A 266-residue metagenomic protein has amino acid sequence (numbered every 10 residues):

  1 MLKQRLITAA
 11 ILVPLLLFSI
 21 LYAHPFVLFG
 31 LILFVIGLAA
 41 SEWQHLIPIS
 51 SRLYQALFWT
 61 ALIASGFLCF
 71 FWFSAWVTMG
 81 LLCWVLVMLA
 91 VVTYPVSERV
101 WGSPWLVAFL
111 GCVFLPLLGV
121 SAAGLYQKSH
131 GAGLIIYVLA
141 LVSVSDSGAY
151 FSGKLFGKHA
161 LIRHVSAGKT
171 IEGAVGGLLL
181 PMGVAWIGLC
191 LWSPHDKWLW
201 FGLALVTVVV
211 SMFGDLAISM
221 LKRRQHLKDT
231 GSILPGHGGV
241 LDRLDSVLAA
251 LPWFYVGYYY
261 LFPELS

Functional and structural regions predicted by a protein language model:
L2-L205: Membrane-embedded alpha-helical bundles of polytopic integral membrane proteins
E42, D215, D242: Residue-level signature of catalytic and energy-coupling elements of molecular machines, predominantly ATP/GTP-dependent
V142-K154, V210-R223: Short helical (or helix-break) motifs at transmembrane helix termini and adjacent helical loops in multi-pass membrane
V184, G188, W253-Y258: Hydrophobic alpha-helical transmembrane segments that constitute the membrane-spanning cores of multi-pass membrane
K222, V247-W253, G257: C-terminal transmembrane helix pair
R224-V247: Interfacial loop-to-transmembrane junctions
V256-S266: Juxtamembrane boundary at the C-terminal end of a transmembrane helix
